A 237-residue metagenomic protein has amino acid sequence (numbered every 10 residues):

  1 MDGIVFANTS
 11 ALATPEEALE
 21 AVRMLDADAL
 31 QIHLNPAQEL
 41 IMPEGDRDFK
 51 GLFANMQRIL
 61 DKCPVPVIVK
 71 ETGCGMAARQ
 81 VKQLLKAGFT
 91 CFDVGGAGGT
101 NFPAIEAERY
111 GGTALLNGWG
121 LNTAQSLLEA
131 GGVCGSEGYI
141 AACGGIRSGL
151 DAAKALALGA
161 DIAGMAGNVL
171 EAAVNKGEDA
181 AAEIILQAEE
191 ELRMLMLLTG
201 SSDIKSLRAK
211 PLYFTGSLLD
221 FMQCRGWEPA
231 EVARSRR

Functional and structural regions predicted by a protein language model:
G3-C143, G149-A172: Alpha/beta enzyme core
A114-Y139, R147-R237: Alpha/beta catalytic cores of nucleotide-metabolism and tRNA/nucleoside-modifying enzymes
